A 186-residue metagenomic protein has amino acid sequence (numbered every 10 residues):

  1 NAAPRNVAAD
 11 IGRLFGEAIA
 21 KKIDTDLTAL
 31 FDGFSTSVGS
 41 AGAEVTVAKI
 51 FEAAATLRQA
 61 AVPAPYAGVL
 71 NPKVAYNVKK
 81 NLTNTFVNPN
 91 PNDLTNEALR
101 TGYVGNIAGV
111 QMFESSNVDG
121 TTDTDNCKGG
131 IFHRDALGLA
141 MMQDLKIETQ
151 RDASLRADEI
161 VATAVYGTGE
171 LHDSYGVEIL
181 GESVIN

Functional and structural regions predicted by a protein language model:
N1, V69-V74, I131-H133, H172: Helix N-cap / beta->alpha transition motif
N1-G39, R58-V69, M112, T149-E170: Long, contiguous amphipathic alpha-helices that act as assembly "spine/axial" helices in icosahedral shell and virion
F31-Y103, A108: Extended, solvent-exposed, turn-rich assembly/linker loops in the middle of proteins
N81-N186: Sequence/fold signature of self-assembling virion shell proteins
